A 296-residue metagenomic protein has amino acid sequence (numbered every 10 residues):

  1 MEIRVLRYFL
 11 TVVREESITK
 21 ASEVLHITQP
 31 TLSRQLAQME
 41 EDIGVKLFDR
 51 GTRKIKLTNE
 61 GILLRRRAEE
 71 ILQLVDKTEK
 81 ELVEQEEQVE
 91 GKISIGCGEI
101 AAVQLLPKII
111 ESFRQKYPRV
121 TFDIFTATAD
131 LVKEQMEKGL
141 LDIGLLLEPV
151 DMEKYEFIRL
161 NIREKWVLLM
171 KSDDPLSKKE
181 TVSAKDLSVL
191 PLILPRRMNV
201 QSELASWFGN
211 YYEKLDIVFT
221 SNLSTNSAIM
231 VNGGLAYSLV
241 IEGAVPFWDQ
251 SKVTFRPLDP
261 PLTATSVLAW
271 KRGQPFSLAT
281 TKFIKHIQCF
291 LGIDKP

Functional and structural regions predicted by a protein language model:
L10-T28: Short helix-boundary/capping micro-motifs
E40-L57: A short LG(V/I)-centered, amphipathic sequence patch enriched for acidic residue(s) preceding the LG motif
D42-I43, L64-E86, D294: Alpha-helical linker/hinge and terminal dimerization helices associated with HTH transcriptional regulators
R66, Q85, K108-S112, A129-W166 (+4 more regions): Short beta-strand-centered segments that line the small-molecule binding cleft or hinge of alpha/beta clamshell
E90-M152, T220-L223: Central regulatory/effector-binding core of bacterial HTH transcription factors
M152-R159, R163-K165, N222-G273: Beta-alpha-beta core module
Y155-W166, M170-L192: Flexible hinge/capping segments at coil-to-helix
L190-Y212, F276-I284, L291-D294: Secondary-structure junction motif
